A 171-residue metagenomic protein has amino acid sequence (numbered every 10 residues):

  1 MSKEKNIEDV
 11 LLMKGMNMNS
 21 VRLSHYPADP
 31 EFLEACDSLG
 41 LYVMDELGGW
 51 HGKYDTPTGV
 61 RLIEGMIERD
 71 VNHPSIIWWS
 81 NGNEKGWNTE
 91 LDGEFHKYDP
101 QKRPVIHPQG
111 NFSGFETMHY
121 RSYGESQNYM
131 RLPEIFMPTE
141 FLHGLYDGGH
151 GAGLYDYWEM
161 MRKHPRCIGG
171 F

Functional and structural regions predicted by a protein language model:
M1-K3: Active-site mouth loops of central-metabolism enzymes
I7-L12, S20-F171: Substrate-binding/catalytic cleft of secreted carbohydrate-active enzymes, primarily glycoside hydrolases
